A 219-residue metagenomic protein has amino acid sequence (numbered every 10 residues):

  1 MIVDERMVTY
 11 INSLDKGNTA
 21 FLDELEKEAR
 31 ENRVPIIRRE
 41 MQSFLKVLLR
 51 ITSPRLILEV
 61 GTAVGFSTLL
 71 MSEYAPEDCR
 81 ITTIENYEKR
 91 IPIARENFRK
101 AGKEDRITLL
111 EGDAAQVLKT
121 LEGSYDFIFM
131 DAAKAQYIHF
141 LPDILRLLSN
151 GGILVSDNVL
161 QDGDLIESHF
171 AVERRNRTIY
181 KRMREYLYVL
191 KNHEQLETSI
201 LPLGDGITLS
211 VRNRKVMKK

Functional and structural regions predicted by a protein language model:
M1-F127, K134-V155, V159-K219: A short alpha-helical cap/connector motif
